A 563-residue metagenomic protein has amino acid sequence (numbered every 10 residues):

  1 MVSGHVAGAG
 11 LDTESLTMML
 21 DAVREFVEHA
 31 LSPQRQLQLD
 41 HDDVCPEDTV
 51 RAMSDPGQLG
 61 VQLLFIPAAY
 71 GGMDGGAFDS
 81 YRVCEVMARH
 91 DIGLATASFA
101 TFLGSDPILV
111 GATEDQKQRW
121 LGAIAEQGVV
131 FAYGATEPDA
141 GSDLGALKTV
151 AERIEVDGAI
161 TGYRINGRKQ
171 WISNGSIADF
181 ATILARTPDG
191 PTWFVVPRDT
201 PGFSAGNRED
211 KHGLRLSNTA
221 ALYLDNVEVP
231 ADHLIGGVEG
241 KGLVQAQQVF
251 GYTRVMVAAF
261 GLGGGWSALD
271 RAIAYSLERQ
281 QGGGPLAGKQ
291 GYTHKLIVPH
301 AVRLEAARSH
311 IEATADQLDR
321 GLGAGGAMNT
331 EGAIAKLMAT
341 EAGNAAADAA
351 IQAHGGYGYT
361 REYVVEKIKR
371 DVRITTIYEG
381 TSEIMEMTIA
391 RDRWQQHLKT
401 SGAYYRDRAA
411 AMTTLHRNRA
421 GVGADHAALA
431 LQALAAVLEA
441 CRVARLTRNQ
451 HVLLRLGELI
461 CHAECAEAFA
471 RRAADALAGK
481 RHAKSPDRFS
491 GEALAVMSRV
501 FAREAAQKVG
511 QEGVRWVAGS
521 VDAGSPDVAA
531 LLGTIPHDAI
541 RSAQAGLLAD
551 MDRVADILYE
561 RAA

Functional and structural regions predicted by a protein language model:
M1-S98, R119, A123-E126, G158-A159 (+2 more regions): Amphipathic, small/basic residue-rich leader segments at the start of a protein or domain
V2-A7, V83, Q245, Y357-G423 (+1 more regions): Glycine-rich phosphate/cofactor-binding loops in nucleotide/flavin-utilizing enzymes
G8-D12, M18-M19, R89, A205-E305 (+3 more regions): Glycine-rich beta->alpha junctions and the first turn(s) of the following alpha-helix
R35-H41, L277-G284, E305-M338, I351-H354 (+2 more regions): C-terminal helix-coil-helix/basic helical segment that borders enzyme active sites and/or dimer interfaces and provides
D55-Q118, G122-G128, N174-F180, L304 (+6 more regions): Internal helix-loop-helix
T149-R153: A structural signal for short hydrophobic beta-strand segments in well-ordered beta-sheet cores
T161-G162, N166-G206: A short core secondary-structure module
G423-A563: C-terminal amphipathic alpha-helical interaction region
